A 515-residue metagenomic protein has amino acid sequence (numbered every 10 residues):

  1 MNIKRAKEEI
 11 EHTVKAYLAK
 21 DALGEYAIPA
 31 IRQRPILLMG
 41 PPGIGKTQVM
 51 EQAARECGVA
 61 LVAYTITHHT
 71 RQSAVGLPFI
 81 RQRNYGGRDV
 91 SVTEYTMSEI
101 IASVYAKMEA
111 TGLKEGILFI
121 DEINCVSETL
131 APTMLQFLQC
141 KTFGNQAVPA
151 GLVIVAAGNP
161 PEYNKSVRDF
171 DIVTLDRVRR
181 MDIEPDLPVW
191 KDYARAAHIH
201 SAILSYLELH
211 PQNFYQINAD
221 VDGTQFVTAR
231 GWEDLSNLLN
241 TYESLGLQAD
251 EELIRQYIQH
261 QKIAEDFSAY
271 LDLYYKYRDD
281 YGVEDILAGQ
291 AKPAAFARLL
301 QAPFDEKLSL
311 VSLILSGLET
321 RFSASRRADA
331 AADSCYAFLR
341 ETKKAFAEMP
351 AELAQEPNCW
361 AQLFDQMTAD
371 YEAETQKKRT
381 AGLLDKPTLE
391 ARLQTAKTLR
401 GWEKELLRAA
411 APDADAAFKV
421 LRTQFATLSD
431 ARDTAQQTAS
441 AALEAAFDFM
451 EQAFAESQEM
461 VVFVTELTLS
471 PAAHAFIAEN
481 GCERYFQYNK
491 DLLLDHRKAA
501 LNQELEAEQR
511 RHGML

Functional and structural regions predicted by a protein language model:
M1-Q212, I217-D220: AAA+ P-loop NTPase catalytic core and its hallmark functional loops
K4-K7, K15, K20, K46 (+17 more regions): Context-gated lysine
Y26, F79, Y95, F119 (+22 more regions): Phenylalanine-focused residue identity feature
A196-E352: Alpha-helical lid/collar subdomain of P-loop NTPases
L300-L515: Terminal-proximal interaction/regulatory segments of ATP-powered molecular machines
